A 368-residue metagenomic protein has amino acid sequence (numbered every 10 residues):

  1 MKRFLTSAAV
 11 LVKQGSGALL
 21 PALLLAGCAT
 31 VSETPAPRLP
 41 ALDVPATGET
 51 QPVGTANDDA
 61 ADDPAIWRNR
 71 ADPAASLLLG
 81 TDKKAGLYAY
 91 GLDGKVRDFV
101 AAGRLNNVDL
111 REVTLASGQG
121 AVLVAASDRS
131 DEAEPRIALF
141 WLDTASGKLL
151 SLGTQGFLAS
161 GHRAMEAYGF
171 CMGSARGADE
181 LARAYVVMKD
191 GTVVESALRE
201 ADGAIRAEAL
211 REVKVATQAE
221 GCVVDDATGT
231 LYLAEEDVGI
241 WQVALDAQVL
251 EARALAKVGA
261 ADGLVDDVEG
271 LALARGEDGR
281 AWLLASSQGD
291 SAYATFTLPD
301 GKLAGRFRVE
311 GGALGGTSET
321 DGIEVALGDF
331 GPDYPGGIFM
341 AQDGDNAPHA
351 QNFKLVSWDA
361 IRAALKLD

Functional and structural regions predicted by a protein language model:
M1-L11: N-terminal secretory signal peptides that target proteins for export/translocation
R3, Q14-G15, V243: Intrinsic disorder/low-complexity segments enriched in polar/small residues
T6, G17-A18, D246: Short amphipathic alpha-helical "recognition" segments used for binding
K13-G27: Bacterial N-terminal signal peptides
A29-D368: Sequence/structural signature of beta-propeller domains
